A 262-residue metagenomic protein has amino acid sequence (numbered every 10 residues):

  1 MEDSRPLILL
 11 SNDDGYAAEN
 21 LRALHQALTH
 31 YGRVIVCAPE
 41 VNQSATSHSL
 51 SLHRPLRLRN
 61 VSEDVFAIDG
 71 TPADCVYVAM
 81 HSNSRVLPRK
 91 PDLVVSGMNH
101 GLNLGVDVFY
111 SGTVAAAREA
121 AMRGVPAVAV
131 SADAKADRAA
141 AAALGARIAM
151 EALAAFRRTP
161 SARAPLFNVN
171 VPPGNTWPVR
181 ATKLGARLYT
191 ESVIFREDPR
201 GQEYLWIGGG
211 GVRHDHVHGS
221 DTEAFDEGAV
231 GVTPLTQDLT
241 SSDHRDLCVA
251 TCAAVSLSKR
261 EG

Functional and structural regions predicted by a protein language model:
E2-S11, A18-R89: A cross-family phosphate/adenosyl-ligand binding-site feature
S11, C37-P39, D69, S96-N99 (+3 more regions): Short beta-strand segments
D14, N42, T71-P72, N99-L102 (+2 more regions): Short glycine-rich anion-binding loops that position phosphate/pyrophosphate groups of nucleotides and phosphorylated
D92-L93: Conserved acidic residues
L102-S111: Glycine/threonine-rich flexible loop motifs
A116-A120: Hydrophobic/aromatic ligand-binding patch that stacks against planar heteroaromatic rings of cofactors or nucleotides
A121-A141: Glycine-rich phosphate/pyrophosphate-binding loops and their adjacent beta-strand/loop elements at enzyme active sites
A141-G262: Electrostatically charged, flexible surface regions
